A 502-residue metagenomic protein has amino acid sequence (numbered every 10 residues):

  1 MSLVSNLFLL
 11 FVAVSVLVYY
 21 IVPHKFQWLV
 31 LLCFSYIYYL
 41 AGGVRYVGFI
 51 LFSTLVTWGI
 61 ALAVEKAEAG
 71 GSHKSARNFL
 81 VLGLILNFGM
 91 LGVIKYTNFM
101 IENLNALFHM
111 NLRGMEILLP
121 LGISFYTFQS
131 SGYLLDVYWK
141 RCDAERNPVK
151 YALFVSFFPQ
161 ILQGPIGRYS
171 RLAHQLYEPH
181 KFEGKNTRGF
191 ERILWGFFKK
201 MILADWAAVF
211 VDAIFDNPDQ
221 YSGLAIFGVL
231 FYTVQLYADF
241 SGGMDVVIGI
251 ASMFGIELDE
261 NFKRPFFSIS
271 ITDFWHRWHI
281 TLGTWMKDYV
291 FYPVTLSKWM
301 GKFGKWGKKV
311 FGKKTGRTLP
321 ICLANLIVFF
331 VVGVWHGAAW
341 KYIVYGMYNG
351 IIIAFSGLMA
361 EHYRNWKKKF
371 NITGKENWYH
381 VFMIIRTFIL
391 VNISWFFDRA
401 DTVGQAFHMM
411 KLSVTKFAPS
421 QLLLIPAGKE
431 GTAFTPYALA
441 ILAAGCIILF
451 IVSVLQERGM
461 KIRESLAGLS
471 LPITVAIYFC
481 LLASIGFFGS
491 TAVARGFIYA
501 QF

Functional and structural regions predicted by a protein language model:
M1-L449, Q456-Q501: Membrane-embedded transmembrane alpha-helical bundles that form the catalytic cores of multi-pass lipid-modifying
